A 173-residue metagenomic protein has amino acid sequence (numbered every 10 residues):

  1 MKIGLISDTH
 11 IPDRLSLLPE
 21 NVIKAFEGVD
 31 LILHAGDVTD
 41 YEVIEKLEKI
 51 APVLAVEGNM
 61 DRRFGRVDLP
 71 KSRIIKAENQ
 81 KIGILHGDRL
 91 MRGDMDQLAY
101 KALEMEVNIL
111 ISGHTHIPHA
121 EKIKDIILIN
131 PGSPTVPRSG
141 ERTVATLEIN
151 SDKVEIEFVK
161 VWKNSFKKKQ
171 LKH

Functional and structural regions predicted by a protein language model:
M1-A51, D61-P70, N79, E141-T143 (+2 more regions): N-terminal active-site segment of His-dependent metallophosphoesterases
L5-S7, L31-D37, L54-N59, G83-H86 (+2 more regions): Active-site neighborhood of phospho(di)ester-bond hydrolases with catalytic His/Asp-centered motifs
I6, A77-E78, M105-E106, K122 (+1 more regions): Binuclear metal-dependent phosphoesterase catalytic core
H10-R14, V38-V43, M60-G65, R89-D94 (+2 more regions): Active-site environment of divalent metal-dependent phosphoester hydrolases
L54-D96: Helix-adjacent hinge/juxtasegments
S72-R73, P118, A145: Residue-level detector of beta-strand structural context in well-folded domains
D96-M105, P118: Non-DNA-binding regulatory cores of transcription-related proteins, predominantly C-terminal effector-binding
